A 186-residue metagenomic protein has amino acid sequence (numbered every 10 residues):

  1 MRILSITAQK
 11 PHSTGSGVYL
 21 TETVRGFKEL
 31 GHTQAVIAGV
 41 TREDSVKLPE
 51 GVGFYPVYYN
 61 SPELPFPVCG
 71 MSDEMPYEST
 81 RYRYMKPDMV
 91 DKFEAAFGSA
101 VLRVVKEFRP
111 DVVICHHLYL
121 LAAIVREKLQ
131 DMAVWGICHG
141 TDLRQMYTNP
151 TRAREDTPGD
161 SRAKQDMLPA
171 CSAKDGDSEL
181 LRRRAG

Functional and structural regions predicted by a protein language model:
M1-Y58: N-terminal subdomain of nucleotide-sugar transferases
S16, G39, H116-L118, L168-A170: Replace "coordinates the UDP/GDP/TDP-sugar" with "coordinates nucleotide-activated sugar donors
A38-A100: A conserved catalytic-core segment of Leloir-type glycosyltransferases
R42, L120-L121, S172-K174: Alpha-helix capping/helix-boundary segments
V90-K92, V101-L120: Short N-terminal targeting/anchoring amphipathic segment
V112-C115, V125-Q145, M167: Active-site proximal beta-strand in glycosyltransferases
N149-L168: Membrane-proximal helix-turn-helix segments that form the acceptor-binding/catalytic region of lipid-linked
K164-G186: A short, active-site helix/loop in glycosyltransferases that binds the activated sugar's phosphate group
